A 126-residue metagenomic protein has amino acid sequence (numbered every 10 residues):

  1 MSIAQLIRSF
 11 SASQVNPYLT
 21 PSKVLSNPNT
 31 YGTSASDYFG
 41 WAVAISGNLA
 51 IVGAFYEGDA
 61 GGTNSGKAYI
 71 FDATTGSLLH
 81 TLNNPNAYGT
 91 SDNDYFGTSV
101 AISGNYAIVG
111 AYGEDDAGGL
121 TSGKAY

Functional and structural regions predicted by a protein language model:
I3-Y126: Conserved beta-strand/short-helix segments that make up beta-rich extracellular adhesion/recognition modules
